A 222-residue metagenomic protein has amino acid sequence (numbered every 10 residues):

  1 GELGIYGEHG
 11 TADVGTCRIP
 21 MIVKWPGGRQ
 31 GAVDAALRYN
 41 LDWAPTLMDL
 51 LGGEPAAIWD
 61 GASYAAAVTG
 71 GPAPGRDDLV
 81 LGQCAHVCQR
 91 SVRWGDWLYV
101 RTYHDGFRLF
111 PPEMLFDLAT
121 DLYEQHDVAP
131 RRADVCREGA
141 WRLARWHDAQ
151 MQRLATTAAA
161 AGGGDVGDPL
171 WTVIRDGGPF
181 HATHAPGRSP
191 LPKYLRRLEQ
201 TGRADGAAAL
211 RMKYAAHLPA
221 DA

Functional and structural regions predicted by a protein language model:
G1-A32, Y39, R90: Histidine-centered active-site microenvironments of extracellular/periplasmic hydrolases and transferases
G1-E2, R29, D42-A44, L51-A119 (+4 more regions): C-terminal cap/loop subdomain of S1 sulfatases and analogous C-terminal strand-loop tails that border
E8-H9, G28-R38, L50-A56, E124-R131: Active-site rim elements
M21, V33, S63, M114 (+1 more regions): Conserved beta-strand positions that form and line the central face of beta-propeller blades
Y39-N40, V135: Hydrophobic (often cysteine-bearing) scaffold residues that line and stabilize catalytic clefts of nucleotide/cofactor
A44-M48, A65, T69, F116 (+3 more regions): Non-transmembrane alpha-helical segments in soluble domains of secreted/periplasmic/extracellular proteins
V128-A222: Long, internal low-complexity/basic segments
